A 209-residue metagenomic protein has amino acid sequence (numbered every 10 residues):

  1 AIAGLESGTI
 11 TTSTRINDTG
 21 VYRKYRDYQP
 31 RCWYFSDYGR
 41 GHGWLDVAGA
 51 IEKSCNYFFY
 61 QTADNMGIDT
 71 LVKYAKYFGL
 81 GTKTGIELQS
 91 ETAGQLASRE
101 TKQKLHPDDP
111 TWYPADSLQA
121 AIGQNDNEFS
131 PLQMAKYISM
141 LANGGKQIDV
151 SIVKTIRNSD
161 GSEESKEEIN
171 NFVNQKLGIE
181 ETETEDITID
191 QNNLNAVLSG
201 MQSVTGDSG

Functional and structural regions predicted by a protein language model:
A3-G209: Beta-lactam-recognizing serine transpeptidase/beta-lactamase-like catalytic domain environment
